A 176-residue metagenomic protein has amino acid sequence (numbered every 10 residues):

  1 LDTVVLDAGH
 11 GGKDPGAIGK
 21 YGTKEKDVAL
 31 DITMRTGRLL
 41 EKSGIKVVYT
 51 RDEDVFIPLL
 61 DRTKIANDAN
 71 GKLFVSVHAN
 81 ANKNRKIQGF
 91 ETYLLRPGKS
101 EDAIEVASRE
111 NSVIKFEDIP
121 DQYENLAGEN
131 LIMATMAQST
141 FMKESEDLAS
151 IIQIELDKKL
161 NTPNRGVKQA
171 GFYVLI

Functional and structural regions predicted by a protein language model:
L1-L126, Q138-S150, I154: Catalytic-core regions of hydrolytic enzymes
D118-N130, D147-A149, L156-I176: Short catalytic/ligand-gating loop segments at beta-alpha or beta-beta junctions within enzyme catalytic domains
L131-S139: Short glycine/proline- and acidic residue-enriched helix-loop micro-motifs that form flexible lids or anion-recognition
